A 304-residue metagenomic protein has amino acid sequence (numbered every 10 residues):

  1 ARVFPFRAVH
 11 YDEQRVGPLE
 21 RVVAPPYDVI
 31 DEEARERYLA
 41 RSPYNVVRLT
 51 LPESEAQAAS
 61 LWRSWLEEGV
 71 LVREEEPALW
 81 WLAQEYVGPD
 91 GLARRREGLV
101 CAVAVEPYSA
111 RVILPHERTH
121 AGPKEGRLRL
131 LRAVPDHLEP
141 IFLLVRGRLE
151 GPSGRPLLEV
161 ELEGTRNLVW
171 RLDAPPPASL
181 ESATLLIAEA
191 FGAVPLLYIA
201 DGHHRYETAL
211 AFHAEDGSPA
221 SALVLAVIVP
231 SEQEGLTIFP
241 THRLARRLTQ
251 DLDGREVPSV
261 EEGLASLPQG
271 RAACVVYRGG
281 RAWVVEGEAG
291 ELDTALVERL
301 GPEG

Functional and structural regions predicted by a protein language model:
A1-G304: Surface-exposed, charge/polar-rich loops and edge strands
